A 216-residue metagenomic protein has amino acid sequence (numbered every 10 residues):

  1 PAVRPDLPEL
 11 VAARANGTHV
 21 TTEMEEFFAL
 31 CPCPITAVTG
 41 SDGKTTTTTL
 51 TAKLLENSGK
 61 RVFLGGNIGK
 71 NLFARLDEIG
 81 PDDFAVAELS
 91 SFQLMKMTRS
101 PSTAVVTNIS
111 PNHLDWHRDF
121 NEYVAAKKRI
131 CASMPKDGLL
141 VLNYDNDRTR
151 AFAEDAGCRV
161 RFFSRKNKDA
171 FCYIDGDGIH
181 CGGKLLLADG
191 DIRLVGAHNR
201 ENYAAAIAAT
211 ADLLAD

Functional and structural regions predicted by a protein language model:
P1-T22, C31-C33, N57-V62, G80-P81 (+2 more regions): Acidic, Mg2+-coordinating active-site environments of NTP-dependent enzymes
R4-D6, F27, N71, F92-Q93: Active-site beta-alpha loop architecture of Rossmann-like, nucleotide-cofactor-dependent enzymes
E23-G69: Walker A (P-loop) phosphate-binding motif
V38-T49, L89, D177-A188: A polyampholytic, Gly/Pro-enriched intrinsically disordered region
L50, N71-A74, N202-A208: Short amphipathic alpha-helical face segments that pack within enzyme cores and frequently flank/anchor catalytic
G66, A87, L142: Active-site flanking residues adjacent to catalytic metal/cofactor-binding acidic residues
K70-P111: Conserved nucleotide-sensing/catalytic segment adjacent to the nucleotide-binding pocket in NTP-handling enzymes
